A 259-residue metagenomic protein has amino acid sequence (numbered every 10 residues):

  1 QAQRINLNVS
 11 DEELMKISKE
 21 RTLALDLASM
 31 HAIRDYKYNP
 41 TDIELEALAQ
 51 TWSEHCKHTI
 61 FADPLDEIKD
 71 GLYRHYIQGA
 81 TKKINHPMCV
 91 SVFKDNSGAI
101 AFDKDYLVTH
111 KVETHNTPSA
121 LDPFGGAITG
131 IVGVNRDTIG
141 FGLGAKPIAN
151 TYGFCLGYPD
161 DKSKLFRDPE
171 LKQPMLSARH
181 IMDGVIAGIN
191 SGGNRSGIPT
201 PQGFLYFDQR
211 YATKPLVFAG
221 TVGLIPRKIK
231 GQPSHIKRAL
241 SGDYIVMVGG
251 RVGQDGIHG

Functional and structural regions predicted by a protein language model:
Q1-G259: Core nucleic-acid recognition elements
